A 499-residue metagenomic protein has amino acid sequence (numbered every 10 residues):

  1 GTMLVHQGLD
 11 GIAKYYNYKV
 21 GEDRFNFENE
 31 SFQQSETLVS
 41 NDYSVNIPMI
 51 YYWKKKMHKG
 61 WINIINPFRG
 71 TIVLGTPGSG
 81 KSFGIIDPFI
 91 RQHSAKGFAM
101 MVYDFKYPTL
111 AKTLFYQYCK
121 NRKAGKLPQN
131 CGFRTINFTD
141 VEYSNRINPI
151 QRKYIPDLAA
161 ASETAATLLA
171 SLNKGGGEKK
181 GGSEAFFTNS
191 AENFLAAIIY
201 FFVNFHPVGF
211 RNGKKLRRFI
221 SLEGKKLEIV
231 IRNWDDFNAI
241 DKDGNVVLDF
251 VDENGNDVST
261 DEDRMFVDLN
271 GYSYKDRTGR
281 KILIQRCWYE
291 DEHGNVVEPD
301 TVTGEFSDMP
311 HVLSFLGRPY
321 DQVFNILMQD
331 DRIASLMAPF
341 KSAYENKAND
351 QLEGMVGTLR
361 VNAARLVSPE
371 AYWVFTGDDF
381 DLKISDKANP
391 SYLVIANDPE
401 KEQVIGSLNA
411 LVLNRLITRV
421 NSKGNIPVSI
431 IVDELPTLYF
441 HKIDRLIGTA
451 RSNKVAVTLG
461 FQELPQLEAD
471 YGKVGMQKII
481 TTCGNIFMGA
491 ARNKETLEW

Functional and structural regions predicted by a protein language model:
G1-G8, I12, E292, F306-H311 (+1 more regions): Short intrinsically disordered, low-complexity coil segments enriched in acidic
G1-S79, F83-P88, N256: Basic- and hydrophobic-enriched, low-structure N-terminal and domain-boundary segments that flank ATP-binding catalytic
V5, E223, K387, K478-I479: Short alpha-helix boundary/capping motifs
K19, K54-K56, I62-V455, Y471: P-loop NTPase motor domains
Q34-L38, S407, E434-T437, V474 (+1 more regions): A short glycine-/small-residue-rich loop at the edge of a beta-strand within enzyme catalytic domains
I447-T449, N453-W499: Conserved ATP-driven motor cores of ASCE-family P-loop NTPases powering translocation/secretion/packaging/pilus
